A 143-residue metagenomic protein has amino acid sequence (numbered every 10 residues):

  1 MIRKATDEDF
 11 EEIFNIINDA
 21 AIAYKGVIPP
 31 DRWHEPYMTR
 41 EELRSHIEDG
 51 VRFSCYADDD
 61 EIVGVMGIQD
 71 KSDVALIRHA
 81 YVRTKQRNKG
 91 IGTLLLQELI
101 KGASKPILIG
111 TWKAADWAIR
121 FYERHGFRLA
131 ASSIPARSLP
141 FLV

Functional and structural regions predicted by a protein language model:
M1-N15: A short beta-loop-alpha structural element at the N-terminal edge of CoA-dependent acyl/N-acetyltransferase catalytic
N18-L43: Conserved GNAT-fold acetyl-CoA-binding loop/helix
E41-S54: A short helix-loop-beta-strand connector motif used in the catalytic cores of GNAT acetyltransferases and, in some
C55, E61-Q69, V74-Y81: Conserved beta-strand in the GNAT
A80-R87, T111-K113: A short, internal acetyl-CoA/4′-phosphopantetheine-binding micro-motif in the GNAT/acyltransferase core
V82, N88-K101, R124: Conserved acetyl-CoA-binding loop-helix of GNAT-fold acetyltransferases
T93-L94, A114-V143: Conserved active-site alpha-helix within GNAT-family acetyltransferase domains
G102-A114: Conserved GNAT acetyl-CoA-binding A-motif
